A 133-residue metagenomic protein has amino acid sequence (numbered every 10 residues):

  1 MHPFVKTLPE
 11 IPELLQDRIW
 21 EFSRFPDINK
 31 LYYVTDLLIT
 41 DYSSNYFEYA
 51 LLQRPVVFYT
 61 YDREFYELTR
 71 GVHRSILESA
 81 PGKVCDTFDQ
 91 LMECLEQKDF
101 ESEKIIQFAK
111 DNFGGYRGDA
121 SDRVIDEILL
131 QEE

Functional and structural regions predicted by a protein language model:
M1, T40, T60: Short beta-strand/turn micro-motifs composed of small residues that flank or help shape donor/cofactor-binding pockets
M1-F22: Catalytic donor nucleotide-activated moiety binding site of glycosyltransferases and closely related
E10-D17, S44-N112: Catalytic binding pocket for nucleotide-activated donors in carbohydrate/polymer assembly enzymes
E21-R24, V84: A structural signal for short, well-ordered beta-strand elements
P26-V34: Short acidic alpha-helix that forms the nucleotide-activated donor recognition element in Leloir-type transferases
I28, F88-D89, S121: Residues at or immediately preceding the N-termini of alpha-helices
Y33-S43: Acidic donor-binding loop of glycosyltransferase active sites
R117-E133: C-terminal alpha-helical cap of glycosyltransferases
